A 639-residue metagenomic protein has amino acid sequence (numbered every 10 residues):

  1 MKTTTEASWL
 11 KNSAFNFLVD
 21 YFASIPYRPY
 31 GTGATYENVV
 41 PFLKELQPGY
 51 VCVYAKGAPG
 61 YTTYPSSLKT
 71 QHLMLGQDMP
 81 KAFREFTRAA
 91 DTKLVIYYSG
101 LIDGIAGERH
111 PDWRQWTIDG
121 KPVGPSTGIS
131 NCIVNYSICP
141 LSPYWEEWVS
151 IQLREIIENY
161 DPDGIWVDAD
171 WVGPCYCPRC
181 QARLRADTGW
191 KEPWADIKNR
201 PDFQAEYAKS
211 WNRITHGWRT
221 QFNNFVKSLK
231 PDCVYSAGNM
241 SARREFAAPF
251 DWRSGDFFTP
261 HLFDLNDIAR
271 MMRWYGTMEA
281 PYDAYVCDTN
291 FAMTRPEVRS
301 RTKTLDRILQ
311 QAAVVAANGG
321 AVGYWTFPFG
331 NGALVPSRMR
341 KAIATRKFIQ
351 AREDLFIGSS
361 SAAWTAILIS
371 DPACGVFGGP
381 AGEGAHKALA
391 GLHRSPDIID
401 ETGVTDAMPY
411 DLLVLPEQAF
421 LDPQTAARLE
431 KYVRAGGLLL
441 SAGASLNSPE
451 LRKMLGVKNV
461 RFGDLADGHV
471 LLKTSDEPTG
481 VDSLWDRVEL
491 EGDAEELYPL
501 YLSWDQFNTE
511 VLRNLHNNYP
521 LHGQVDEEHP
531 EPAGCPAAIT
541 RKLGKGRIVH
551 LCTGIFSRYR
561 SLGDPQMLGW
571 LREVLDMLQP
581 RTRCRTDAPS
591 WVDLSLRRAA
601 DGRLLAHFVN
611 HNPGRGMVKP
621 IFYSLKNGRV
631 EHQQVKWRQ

Functional and structural regions predicted by a protein language model:
K2-E6, K11-S13, F42, F83-F86 (+4 more regions): Carbohydrate-binding surfaces of carbohydrate-active enzymes
K2-Y61, A90-T92: N-terminal structural segment of carbohydrate-active enzymes
E6, T62-E85, A90-T92, G173-P193 (+2 more regions): Short acidic, glycine/proline-enriched helix-loop-strand junctions
Y21-T35, V134-W148, R295-L305: Active-site mouth loops of central-metabolism enzymes
T35-V39, G76-F83, W145, V149-Q152 (+3 more regions): Stable alpha-helical elements in mature extracytoplasmic
V39-V40, K44-K81, I102-T127, N131 (+7 more regions): Aromatic-lined carbohydrate-binding/catalytic grooves of carbohydrate-active enzymes
P48, D161-I165, D170, P231: Proline-aspartate-enriched helix->loop->beta-strand connector
I96-Y160, A169, E192-A208, G217-Q221: Active-site-adjacent "subsite" loops/lids of carbohydrate-active enzymes
